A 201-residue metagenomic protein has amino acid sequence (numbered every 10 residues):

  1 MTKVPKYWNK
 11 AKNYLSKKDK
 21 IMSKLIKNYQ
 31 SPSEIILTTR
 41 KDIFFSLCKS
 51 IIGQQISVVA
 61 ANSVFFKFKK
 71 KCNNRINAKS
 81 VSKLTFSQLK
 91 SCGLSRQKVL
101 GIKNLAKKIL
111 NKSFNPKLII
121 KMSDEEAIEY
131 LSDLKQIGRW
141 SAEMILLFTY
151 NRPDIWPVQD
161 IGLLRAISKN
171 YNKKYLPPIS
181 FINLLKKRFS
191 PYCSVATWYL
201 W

Functional and structural regions predicted by a protein language model:
M1-I35, D124-E126, R139-W201: C-terminal accessory module of base-excision DNA glycosylases/AP lyases that mediates lesion recognition and DNA
K3, K10, K20-S50, Q55-F66 (+1 more regions): A positional/architectural concept
I21-N28, S57, A61-D133, R188-S190: Alpha-helical ds-nucleic-acid-binding substructure associated with the helix-hairpin-helix region of base-excision DNA
I36-F45, G93-Q97, K186-C193: Structural motif
S46-I51, K67, L84-Q88, E126-Y130 (+4 more regions): A general alpha-helix detector
L47-I52, I102, A106, I145 (+1 more regions): Short alpha-helical scaffolding segments that buttress acidic/His motifs in well-ordered protein cores
I52, F86, L110, F114 (+2 more regions): A broad detector of the eukaryotic-type serine/threonine protein kinase catalytic domain
